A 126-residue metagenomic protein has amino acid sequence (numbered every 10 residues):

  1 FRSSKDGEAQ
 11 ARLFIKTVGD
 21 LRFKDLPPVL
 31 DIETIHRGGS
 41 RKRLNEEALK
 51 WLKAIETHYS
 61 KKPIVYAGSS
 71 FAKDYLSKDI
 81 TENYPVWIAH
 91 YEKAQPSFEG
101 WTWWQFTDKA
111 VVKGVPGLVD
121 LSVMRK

Functional and structural regions predicted by a protein language model:
F1-D6, E33-G38, S69-K73, E92-Q95 (+1 more regions): Solvent-exposed loop/turn segments at secondary-structure junctions within structured extracellular/periplasmic domains
F1-H58: Substrate-binding cleft of extracellular glycoside hydrolase catalytic domains
E8-A9, L44, V65-G68, T81-N83: A short linear-motif detector with a strong N-terminal bias
D25, D74, G114: Flexible, surface-exposed loop/gating regions in the mature catalytic domains of secreted/periplasmic hydrolases
L26-I32, K62-Y66, P85-I88, T102-Q105: Structural recognition of the beta-strand scaffold that forms the well-ordered cores of secreted hydrolase catalytic
Y59-K73: Aromatic-lined carbohydrate-recognition surfaces of secreted/lumenal glycan-active proteins
S77-K126: Functionally critical loop-and-helix segments that line ligand-binding/catalytic clefts of soluble enzyme domains
